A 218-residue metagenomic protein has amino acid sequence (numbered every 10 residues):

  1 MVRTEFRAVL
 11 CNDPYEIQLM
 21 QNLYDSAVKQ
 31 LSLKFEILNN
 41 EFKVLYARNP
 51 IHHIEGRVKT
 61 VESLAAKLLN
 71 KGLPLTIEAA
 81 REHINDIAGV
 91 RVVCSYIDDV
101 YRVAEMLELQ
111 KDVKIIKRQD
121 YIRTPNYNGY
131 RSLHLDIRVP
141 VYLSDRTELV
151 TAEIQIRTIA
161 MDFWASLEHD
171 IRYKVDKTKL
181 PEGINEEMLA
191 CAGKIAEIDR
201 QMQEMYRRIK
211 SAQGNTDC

Functional and structural regions predicted by a protein language model:
M1-V28, S32-F42, A152-C218: An acidic, glycine-/histidine-flanked metal-binding catalytic module
R7-C11, L68-N85: Short, charged/polar, low-complexity loop and linker segments that flank or interrupt alpha-helical bundles
M20, Y24, V28, V61 (+2 more regions): Generic alpha-helical secondary structure
A27, I84-D86, G129: Solvent-exposed loop and beta-edge segments used for protein-protein assembly and interaction
A27-V28, S32, E36-L73: Surface-exposed, low-hydrophobicity interaction/linker segments
I51-G56, A80-R81, V93: Glycine-rich, low-complexity intrinsically disordered segments
R81, C94-M202: Long beta-strand-rich cores associated with HINT superfamily self-processing modules
I87-C94: Terminal, regulation- and interaction-focused segments at domain boundaries
